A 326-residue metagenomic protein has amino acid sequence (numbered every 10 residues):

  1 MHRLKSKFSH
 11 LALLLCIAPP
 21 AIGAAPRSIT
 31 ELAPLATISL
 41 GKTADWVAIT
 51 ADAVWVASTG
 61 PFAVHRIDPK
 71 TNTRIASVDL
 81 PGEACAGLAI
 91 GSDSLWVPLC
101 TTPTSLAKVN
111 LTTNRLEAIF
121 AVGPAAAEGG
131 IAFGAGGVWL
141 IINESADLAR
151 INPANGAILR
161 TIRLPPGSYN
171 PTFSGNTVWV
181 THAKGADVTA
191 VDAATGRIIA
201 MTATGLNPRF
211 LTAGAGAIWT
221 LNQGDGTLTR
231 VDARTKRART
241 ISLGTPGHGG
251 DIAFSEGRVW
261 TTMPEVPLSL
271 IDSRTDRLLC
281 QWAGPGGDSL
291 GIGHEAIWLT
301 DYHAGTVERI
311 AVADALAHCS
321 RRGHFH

Functional and structural regions predicted by a protein language model:
H2-A12: Bacterial N-terminal signal peptides that target proteins for export
C16-H326: Predominantly soluble domains enriched in secretory-pathway, periplasmic, or organellar proteins
